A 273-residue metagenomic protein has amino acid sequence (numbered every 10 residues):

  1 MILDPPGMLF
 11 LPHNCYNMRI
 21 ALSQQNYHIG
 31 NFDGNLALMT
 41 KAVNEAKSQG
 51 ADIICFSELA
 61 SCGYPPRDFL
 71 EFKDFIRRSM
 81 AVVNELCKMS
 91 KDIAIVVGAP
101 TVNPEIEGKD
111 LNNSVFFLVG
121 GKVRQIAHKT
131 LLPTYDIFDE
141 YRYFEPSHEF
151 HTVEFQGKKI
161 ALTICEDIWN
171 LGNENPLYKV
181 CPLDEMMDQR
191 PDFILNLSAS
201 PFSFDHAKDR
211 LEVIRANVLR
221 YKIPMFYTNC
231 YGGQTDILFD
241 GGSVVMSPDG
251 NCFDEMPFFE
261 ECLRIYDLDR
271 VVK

Functional and structural regions predicted by a protein language model:
I2-K273: Enzyme catalytic cores with a strong preference for nitrogen-chemistry domains
